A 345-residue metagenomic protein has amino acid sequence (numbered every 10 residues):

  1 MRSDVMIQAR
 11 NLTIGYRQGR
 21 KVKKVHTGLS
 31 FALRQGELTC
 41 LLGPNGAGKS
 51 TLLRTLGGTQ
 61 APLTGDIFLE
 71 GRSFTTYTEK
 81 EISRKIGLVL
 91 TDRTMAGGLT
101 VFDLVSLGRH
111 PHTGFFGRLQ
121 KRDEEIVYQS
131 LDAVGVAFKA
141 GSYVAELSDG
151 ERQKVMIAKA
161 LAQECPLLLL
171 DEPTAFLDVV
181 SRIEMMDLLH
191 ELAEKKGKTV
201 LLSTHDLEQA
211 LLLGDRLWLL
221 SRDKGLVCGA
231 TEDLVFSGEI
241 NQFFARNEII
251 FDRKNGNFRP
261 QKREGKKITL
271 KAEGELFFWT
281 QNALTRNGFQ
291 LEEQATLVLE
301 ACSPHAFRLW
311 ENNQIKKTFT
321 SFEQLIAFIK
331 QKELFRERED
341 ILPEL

Functional and structural regions predicted by a protein language model:
I7, H26-G28: Conserved structural motif at the start of ABC-family nucleotide-binding domains
L42-P44: The feature captures the beta-strand-to-loop junction immediately N-terminal to the Walker
G57: Helix-to-loop junction immediately C-terminal to a conserved catalytic motif
G65-S73, I82: Conserved ABC transporter NBD signature motif
K121-K139: Conserved ABC ATPase "signature" region
Y143-L147, E151: Conserved ABC ATPase signature
L168-D171: Catalytic Walker B motif of ABC-type/P-loop ATPase nucleotide-binding domains
